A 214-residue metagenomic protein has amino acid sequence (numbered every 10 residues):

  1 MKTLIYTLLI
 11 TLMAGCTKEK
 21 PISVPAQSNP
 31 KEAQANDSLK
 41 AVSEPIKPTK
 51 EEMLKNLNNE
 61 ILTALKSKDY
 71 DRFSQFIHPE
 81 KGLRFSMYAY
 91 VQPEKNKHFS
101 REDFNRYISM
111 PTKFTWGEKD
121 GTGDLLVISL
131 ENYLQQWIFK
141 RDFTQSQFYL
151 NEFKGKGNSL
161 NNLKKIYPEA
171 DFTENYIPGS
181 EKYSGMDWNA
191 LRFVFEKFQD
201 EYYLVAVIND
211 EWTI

Functional and structural regions predicted by a protein language model:
M1-T7, P21: Sec-dependent signal peptide recognition, specifically the positively charged N-region followed immediately by
M13-G15: C-terminal motif of bacterial Sec signal peptides marking the signal peptidase cleavage site
K18: Short, conserved catalytic or interaction motifs in soluble domains
V24-T63, S67, Q75, P79 (+1 more regions): Short, low-complexity N-terminal intrinsically disordered segments enriched in polar/charged residues
L62-K66, Y70, Q75-G82, S109-K113 (+2 more regions): Sec-exported extracytoplasmic/periplasmic mature domains
H98, D103-E169: Acidic, glycine-rich loop-and-strand cores that form catalytic or ligand-binding grooves in diverse globular domains
W137-I214: Short beta-strand edge/turn micro-motifs at domain boundaries
